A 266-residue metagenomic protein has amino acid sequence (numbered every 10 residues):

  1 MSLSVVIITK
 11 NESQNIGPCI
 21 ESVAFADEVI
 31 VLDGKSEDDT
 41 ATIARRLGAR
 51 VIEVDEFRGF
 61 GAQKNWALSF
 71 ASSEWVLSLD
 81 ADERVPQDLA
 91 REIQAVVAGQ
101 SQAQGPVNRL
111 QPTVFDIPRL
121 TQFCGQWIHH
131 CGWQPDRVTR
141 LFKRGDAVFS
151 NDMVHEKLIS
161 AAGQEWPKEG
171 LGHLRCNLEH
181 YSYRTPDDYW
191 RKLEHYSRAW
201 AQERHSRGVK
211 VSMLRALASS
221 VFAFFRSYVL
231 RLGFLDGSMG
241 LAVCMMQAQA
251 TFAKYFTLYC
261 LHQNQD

Functional and structural regions predicted by a protein language model:
S2-S4: Cell-envelope/extracellular polymer assembly enzymes that use nucleotide-activated donors
V6-F25: Short, well-formed alpha-helical segments that are part of the catalytic scaffolds of diverse glycosyltransferases
N15-G17, D38-L47, D88-L89: Acidic helix N-cap motif at the loop->helix transition within catalytic regions of sugar-transfer enzymes
S22, D33-R45, E56, D80: A conserved acidic beta->alpha catalytic loop
F25, L47-G48, R137: Short, structured coil segments at secondary-structure junctions
A41-F70, A103: Conserved donor nucleotide-binding strand/loop of the catalytic core
G61-A62, L68, E74, Q87-Q265: Catalytic-site signature of metal-activated, phosphate-bearing donor transferases, centered on the GT-A/GT-A-like
W75-L79: Short aromatic-hydrophobic micro-motifs that form the base-stacking/packing surface for donor nucleotide recognition
